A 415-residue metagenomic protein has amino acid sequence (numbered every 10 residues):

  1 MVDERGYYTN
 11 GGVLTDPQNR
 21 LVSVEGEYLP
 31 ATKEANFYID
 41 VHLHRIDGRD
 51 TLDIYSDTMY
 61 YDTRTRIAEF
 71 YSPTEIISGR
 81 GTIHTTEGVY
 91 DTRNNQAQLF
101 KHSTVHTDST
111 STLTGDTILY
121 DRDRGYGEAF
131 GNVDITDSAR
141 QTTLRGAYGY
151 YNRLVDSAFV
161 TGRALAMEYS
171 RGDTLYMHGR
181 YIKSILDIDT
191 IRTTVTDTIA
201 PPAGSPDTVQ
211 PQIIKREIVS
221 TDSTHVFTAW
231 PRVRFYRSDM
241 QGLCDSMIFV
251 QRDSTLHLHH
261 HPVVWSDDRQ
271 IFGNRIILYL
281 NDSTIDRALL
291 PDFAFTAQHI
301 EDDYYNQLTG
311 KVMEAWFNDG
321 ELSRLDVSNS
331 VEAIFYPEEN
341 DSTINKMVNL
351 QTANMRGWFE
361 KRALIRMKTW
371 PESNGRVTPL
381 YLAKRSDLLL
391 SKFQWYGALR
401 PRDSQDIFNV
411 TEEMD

Functional and structural regions predicted by a protein language model:
M1-D415: Structural signature for solvent-exposed beta-strand/loop edge elements and short helix-capping sites, enriched
